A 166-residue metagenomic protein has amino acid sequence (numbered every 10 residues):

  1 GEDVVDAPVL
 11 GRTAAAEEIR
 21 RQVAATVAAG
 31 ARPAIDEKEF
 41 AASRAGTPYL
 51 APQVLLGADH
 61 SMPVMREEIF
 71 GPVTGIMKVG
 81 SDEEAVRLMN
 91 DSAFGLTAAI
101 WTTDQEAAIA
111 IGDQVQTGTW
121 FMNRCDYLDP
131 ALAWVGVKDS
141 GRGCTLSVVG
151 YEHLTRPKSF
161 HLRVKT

Functional and structural regions predicted by a protein language model:
G1-E2, P33, H161-V164: Short, polar/charged, Gly/Pro-enriched helix-capping and turn/loop motifs at alpha-helix termini and inter-helix linkers
G1-R21, D36-Y49, R66-G71, P130-A133: Flexible, acidic loop-helix segments that line cofactor/substrate-binding pockets
R21-V27: Helical element adjacent to the flavin cofactor pocket in flavoenzyme catalytic cores
P33-D36, M122-R124: General beta-strand structural signal in soluble alpha/beta enzymes
A42, G46-T166: Conserved C-terminal structural/oligomerization subdomain of aldehyde/semialdehyde dehydrogenase
